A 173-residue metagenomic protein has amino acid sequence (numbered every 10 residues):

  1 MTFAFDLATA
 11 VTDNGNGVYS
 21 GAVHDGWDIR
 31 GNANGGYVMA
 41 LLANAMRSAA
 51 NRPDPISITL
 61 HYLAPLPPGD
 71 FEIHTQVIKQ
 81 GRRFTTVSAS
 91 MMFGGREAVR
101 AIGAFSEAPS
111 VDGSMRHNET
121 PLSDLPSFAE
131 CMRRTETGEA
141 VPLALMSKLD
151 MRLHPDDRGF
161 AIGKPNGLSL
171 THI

Functional and structural regions predicted by a protein language model:
M1-I173: Terminal targeting signals and extreme-terminal segments of soluble enzymes
